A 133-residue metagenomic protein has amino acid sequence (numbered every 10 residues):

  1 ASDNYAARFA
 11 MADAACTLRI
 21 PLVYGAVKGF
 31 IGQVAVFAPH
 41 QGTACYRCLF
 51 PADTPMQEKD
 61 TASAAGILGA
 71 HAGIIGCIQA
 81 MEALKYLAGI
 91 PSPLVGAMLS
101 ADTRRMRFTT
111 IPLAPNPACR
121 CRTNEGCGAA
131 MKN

Functional and structural regions predicted by a protein language model:
S2-N133: Glycine-rich phosphate/adenylate-binding loop
